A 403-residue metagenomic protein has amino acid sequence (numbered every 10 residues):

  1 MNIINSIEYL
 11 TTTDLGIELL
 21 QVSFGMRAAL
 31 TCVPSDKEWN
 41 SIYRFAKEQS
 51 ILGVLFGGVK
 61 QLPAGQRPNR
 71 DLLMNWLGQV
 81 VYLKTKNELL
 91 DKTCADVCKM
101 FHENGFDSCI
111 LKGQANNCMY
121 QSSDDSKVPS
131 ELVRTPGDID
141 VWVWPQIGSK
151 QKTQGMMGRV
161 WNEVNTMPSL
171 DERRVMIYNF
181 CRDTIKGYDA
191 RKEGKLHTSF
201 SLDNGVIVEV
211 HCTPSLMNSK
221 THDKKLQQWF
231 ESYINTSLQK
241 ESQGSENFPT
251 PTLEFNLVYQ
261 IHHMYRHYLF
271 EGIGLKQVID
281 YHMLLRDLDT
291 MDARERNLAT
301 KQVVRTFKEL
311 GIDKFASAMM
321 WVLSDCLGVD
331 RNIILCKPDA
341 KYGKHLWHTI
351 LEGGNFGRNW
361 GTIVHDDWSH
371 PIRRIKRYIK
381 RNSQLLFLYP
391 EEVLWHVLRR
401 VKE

Functional and structural regions predicted by a protein language model:
M1-G137, V143-E403: Conserved NTP-donor binding/palm subdomain of two-metal-ion nucleotidyltransferases/polymerases, i.e., the charged
